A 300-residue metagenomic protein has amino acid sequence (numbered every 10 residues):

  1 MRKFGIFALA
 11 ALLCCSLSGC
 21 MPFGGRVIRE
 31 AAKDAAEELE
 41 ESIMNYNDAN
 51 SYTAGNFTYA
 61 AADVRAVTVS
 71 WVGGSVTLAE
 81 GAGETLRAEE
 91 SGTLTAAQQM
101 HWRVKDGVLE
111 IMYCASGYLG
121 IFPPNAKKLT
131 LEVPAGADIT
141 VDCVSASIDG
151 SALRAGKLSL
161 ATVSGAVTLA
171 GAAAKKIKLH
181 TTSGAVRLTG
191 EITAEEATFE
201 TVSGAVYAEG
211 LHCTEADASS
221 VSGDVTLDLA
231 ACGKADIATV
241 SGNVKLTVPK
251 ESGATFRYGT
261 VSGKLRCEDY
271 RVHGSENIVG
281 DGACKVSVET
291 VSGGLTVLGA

Functional and structural regions predicted by a protein language model:
M1-A10: Positively charged n-region of N-terminal signal peptides that target proteins for export
C15-G19: C-terminal motif of bacterial Sec signal peptides marking the signal peptidase cleavage site
M21-M112, K128-T140, S147-L153, K157-S159 (+3 more regions): Short linear S-[DN]-x-LW-Φ motif typified by the pepsin-like aspartic protease active-site region
T53, D63, V72, A82 (+20 more regions): Repetitive beta-strand solenoid architecture
V67-V69, D138-V141, K157-L158, K176-I177 (+3 more regions): All-beta strand scaffolds that present successive hydrophobic residues in beta-strands
L109-F122: Extracellular adhesion/glycan-binding regions together with long Ser/Thr- and acidic-residue-rich low-complexity tracts
G171, I177, V186-A300: Short, surface-exposed interaction patches in beta-rich subdomains that mediate adhesion/assembly near membranes
